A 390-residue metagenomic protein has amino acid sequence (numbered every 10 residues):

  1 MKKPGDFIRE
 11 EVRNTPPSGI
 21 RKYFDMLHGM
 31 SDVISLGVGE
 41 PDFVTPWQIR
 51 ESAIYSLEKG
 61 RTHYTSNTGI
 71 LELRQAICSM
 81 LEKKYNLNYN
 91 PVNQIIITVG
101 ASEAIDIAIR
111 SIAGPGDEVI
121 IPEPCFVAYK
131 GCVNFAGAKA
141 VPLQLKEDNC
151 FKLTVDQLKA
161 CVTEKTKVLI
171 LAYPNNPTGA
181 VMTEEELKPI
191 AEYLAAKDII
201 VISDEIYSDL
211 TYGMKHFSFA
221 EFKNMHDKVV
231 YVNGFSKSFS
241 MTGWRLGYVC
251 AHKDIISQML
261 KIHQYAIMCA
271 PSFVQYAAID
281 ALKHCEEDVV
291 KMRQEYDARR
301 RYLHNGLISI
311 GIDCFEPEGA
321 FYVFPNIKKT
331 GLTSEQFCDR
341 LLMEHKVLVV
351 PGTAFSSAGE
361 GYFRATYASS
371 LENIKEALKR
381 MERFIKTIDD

Functional and structural regions predicted by a protein language model:
M1-E10, N14-P16, M26-G29, I34 (+2 more regions): PLP-dependent class I/II
G60-Y64, M292: A short acidic, glycine-rich active-site loop that binds or catalyzes chemistry on phosphate/adenosine moieties
Y64-V99: Conserved N-terminal alpha-helix of the aminotransferase class I/II PLP-enzyme fold
